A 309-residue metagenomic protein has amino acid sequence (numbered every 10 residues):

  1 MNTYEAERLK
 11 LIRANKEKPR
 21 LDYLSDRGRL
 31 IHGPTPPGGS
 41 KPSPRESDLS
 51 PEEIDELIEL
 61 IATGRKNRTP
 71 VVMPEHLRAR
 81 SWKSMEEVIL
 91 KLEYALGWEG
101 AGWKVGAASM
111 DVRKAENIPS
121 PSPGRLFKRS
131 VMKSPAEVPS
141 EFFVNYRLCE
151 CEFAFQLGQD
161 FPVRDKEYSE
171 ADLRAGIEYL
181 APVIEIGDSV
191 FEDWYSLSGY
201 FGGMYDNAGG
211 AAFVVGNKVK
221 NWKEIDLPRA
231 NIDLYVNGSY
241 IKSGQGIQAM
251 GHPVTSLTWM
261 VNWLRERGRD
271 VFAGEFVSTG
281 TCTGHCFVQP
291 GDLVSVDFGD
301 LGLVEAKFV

Functional and structural regions predicted by a protein language model:
N2-I31: Regulatory, intrinsically disordered low-complexity regions in eukaryotic nuclear proteins
P34, G39-H252, Q289, L293 (+1 more regions): Catalytic-core "active-site belt" of small-molecule-metabolizing enzymes, emphasizing His/Asp/Glu-rich regions
W82, R267-R269, H285: Short, surface-exposed secondary-structure edge patches
L257-N262, E275-S278: Short, structured beta-strand/loop micro-motifs enriched in basic residues and often containing a Trp
R267-E275, T279: Beta-rich strand-turn-strand
V277-D292: Structured functional modules or segments
